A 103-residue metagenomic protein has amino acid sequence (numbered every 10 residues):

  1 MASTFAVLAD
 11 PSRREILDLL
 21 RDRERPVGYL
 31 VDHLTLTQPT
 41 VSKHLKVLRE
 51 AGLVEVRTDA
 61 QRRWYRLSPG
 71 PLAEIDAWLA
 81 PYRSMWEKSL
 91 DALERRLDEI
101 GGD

Functional and structural regions predicted by a protein language model:
A2-T37, R62-W78: N-terminal helix-turn-helix DNA-binding core of bacterial DNA-binding proteins
D18, D32, K43, R49-E50: Alpha-helical residues within the helix-turn-helix
D18, R49, E55, D76 (+1 more regions): A cross-family signal for key residues in well-ordered alpha-helices that form functional helical elements
D22, P26, L36, V47 (+3 more regions): Conserved amphipathic alpha-helical interaction elements at protein-protein interfaces in regulatory, energy-coupling
T40: Residues in the helix-turn-helix
R49-A60, R66: Beta-hairpin "wing" of winged helix-turn-helix
A73-D103: Amphipathic alpha-helical dimerization/coiled-coil segments that flank or bridge DNA-binding/regulatory modules
